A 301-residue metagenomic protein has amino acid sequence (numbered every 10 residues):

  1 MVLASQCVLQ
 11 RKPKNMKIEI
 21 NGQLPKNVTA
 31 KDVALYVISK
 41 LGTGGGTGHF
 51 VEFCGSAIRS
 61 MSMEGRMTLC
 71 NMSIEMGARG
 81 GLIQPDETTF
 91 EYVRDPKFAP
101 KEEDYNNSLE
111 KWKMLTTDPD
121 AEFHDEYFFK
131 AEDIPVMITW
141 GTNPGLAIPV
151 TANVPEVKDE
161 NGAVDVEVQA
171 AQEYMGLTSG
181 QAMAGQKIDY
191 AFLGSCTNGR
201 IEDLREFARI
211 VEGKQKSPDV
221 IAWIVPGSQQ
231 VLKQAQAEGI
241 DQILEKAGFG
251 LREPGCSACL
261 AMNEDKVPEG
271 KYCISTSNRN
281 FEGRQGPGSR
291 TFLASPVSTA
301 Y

Functional and structural regions predicted by a protein language model:
M1-Y301: Fe-S-dependent hydro-lyases/dehydratases of central metabolism
